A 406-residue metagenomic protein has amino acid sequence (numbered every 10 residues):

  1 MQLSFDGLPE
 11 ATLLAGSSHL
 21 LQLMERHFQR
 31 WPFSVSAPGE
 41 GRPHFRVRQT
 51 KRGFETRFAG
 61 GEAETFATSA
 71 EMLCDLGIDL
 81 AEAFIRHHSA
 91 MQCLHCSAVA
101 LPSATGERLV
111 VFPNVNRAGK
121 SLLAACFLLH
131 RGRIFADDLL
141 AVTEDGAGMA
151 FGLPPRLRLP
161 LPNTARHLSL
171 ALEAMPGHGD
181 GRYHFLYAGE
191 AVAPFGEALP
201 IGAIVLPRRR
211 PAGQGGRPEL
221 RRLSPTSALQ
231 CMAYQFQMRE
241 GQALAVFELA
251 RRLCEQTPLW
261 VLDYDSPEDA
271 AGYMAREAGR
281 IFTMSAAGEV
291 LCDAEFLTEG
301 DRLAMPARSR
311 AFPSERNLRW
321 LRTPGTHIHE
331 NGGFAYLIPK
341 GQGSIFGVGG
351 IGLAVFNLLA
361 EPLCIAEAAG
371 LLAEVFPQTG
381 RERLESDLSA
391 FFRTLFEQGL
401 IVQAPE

Functional and structural regions predicted by a protein language model:
M1-L76, A83, H87, G272-G288 (+6 more regions): Long, basic/Gly/Ser/Thr-rich N-terminal segments that mediate initial subcellular attachment or targeting
L8-E10, A15-M24, H95-S97, L101-S103 (+3 more regions): Glycine-rich, often acidic-flanked micro-motifs that create phosphate/phosphodiester-binding or positioning elements
R86-C96: Short, flexible active-site-proximal loops enriched in glycine and acidic residues
A118-K120: Conserved glycine(s) of the Walker
L123-A124: Post-Walker A alpha-helix
L223-A228, M232-R239, H329, G333 (+1 more regions): Low-complexity, glycine/alanine/valine/leucine- and proline-rich hydrophobic stretches
A286-G288, D293, G341-E406: Long, charge-rich, low-complexity alpha-helical segments
P324-T326: Small-residue (G/S/T/A) turn/hinge positions that recur once per unit in extracellular repeat modules
